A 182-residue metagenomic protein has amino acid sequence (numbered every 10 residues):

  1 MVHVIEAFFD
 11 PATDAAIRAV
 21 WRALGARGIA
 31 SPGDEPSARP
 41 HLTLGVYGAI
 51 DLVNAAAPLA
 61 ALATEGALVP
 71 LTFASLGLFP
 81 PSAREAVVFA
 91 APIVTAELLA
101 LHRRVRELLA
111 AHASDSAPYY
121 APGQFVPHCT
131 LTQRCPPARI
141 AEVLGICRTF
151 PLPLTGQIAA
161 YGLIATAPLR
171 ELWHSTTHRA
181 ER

Functional and structural regions predicted by a protein language model:
M1-T72, T95-T155, E171-R182: Basic, often amphipathic N-terminal segments
P80, R84: A basic- and aromatic-enriched beta-loop-alpha substructure that forms the phosphate/nucleotide- and DNA/RNA-contacting
A86-V88: Charge-rich, low-complexity N-terminal segments
P151, Q157-I164: Short, flexible loop segments at boundaries between secondary-structure elements
